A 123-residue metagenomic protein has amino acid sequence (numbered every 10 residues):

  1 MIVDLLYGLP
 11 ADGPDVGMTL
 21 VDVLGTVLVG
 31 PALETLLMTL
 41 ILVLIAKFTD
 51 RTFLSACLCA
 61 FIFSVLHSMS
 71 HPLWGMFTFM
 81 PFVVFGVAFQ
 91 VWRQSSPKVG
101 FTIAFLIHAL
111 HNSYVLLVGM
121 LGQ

Functional and structural regions predicted by a protein language model:
M1-V3: The first (N-terminal) embedded transmembrane alpha-helix
L5-T19: Membrane-interface interhelical connector segments
D22-Q123: Transmembrane helix-loop-helix hairpins at the membrane interface of multi-pass integral membrane proteins
